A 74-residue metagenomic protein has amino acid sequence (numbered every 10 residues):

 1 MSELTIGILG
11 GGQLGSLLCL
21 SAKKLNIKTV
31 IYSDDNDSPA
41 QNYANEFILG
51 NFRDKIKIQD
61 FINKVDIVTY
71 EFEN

Functional and structural regions predicted by a protein language model:
M1-N74: ATP-binding N-terminal substructure of ATP-dependent carboxylate-amine bond-forming enzymes
